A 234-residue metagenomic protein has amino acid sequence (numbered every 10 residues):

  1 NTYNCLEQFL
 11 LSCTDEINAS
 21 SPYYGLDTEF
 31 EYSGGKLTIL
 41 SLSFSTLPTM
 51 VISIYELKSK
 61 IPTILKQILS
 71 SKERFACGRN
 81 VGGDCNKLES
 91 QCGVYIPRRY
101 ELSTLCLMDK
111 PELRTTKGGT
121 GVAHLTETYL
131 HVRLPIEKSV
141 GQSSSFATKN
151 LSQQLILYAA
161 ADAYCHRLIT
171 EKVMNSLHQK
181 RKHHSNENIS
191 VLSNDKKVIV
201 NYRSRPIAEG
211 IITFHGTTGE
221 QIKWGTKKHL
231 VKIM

Functional and structural regions predicted by a protein language model:
N1-L11, E16-L26, F30-L151, Y158 (+2 more regions): Conserved DEDDh/DEDDy metal-dependent 3′-5′ exonuclease domain
N1-Y24, L57, L102, H178-I207 (+3 more regions): N-terminal accessory regions of nucleic-acid-interacting proteins
T148-Q153, C165-I189: The feature represents the membrane-entry module of six-transmembrane cation channels
